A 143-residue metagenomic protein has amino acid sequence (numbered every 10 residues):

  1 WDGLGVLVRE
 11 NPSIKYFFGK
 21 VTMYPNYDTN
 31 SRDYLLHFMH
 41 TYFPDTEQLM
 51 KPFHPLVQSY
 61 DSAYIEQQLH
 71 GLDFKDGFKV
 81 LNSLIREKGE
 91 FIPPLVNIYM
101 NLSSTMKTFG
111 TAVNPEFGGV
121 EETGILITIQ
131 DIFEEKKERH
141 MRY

Functional and structural regions predicted by a protein language model:
W1-L4: Glycine-rich acyl-CoA binding loop
V6-Y143: Terminal substrate-recognition subdomain of acyl/acetyltransferases
